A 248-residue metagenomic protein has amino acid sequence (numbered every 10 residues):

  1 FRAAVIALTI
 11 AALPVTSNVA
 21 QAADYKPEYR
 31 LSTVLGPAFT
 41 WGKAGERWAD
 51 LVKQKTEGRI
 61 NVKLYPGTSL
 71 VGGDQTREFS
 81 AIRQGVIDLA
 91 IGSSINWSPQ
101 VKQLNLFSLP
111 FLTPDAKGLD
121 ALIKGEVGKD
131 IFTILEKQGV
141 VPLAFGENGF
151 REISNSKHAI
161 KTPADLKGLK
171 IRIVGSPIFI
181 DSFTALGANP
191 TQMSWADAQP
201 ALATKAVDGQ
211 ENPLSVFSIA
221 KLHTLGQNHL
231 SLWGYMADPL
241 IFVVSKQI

Functional and structural regions predicted by a protein language model:
A4-T16: Bacterial N-terminal signal peptides
V15-A23: Bacterial Sec-dependent signal peptides at the C-terminal "C-region" and cleavage site
A22-G118, V127-K129, T133-I248: N-terminal secretory/targeting leader peptides
